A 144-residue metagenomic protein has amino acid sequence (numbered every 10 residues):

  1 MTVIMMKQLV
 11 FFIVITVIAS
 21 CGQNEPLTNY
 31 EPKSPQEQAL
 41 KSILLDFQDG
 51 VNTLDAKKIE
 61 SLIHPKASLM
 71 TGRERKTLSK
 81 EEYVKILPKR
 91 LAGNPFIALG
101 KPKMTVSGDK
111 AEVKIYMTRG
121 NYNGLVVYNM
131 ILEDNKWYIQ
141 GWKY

Functional and structural regions predicted by a protein language model:
M1-V10: Positively charged n-region of N-terminal signal peptides that target proteins for export
L9-I18: Sec-dependent N-terminal signal peptides
C21-T53, S61: Short, low-complexity N-terminal intrinsically disordered segments enriched in polar/charged residues
F47, I59, A67, Y83 (+2 more regions): Hydrophobic pocket/interface hotspot
T53-K66, M70: Short, well-ordered alpha-helical segments enriched in acidic and aromatic residues
S68-K76, L91-A92: A short gly/proline-enriched turn/hairpin at secondary-structure junctions
E81-V127: Surface-exposed, charged secondary-structure patches
N123-Y144: Short beta-strand edge/turn micro-motifs at domain boundaries
